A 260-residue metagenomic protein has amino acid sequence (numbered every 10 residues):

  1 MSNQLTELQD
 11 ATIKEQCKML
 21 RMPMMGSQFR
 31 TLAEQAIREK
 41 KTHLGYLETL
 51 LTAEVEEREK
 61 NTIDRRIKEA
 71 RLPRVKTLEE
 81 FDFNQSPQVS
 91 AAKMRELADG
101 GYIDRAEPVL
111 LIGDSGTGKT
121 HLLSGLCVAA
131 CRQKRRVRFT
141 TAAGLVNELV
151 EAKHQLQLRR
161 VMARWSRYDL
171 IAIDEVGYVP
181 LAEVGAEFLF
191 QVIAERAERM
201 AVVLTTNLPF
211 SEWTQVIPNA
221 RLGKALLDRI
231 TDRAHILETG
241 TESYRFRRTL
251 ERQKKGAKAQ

Functional and structural regions predicted by a protein language model:
M1-E15, R252-Q260: Intrinsically disordered, low-complexity and often Lys/Arg-enriched segments
L8, T12, L20, M24 (+14 more regions): Charged, alpha-helix-enriched surfaces in structured cytosolic catalytic cores of large nucleotide-utilizing machines
T12-E15, T31-Q35, E80, P108-I112 (+1 more regions): Short hinge/gating elements
K14, K18, M22-R74: Interdomain "pre-motor" coupling segment immediately N-terminal to P-loop NTPase/helicase cores
M22, E34, R38, T52-E56 (+4 more regions): Non-catalytic alpha-helical coupling and interface elements of nucleotide-dependent molecular machines and regulators
E48-G101, S243-G256: AAA+ P-loop ATPase motor domain of ring mechanoenzymes
V89-R167: Conserved P-loop
R136-T140, G144-L170, V176-Q260: Replace "adjacent to P-loop NTPase cores in ATP/GTP-dependent enzymes" with "adjacent to NTP-binding cores
